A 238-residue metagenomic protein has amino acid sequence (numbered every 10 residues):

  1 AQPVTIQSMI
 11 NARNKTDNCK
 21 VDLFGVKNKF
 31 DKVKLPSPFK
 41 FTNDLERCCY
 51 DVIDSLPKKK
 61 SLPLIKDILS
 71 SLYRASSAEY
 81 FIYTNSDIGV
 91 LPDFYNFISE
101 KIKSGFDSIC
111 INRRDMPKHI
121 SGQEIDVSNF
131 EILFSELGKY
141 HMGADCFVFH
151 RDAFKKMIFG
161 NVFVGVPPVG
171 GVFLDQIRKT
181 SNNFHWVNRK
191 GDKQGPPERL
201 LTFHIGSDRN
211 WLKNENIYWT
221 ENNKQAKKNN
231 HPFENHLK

Functional and structural regions predicted by a protein language model:
A1-S8, A12, V33, G160-K238: C-terminal catalytic/acceptor-binding lobe
Q7, N11-F24, E79: Short loop->beta transition adjacent to catalytic acidic/histidine clusters or analogous donor-positioning motifs
K20-N28, D107-C110: Short, hydrophobic beta-strand segments that form beta-sheet elements in well-ordered domains
L23-E79: Active-site-proximal specificity loops/subdomain of glycosyltransferases
N28-K32, R47-C48, D87-G89, R114-P117 (+4 more regions): Short, solvent-exposed loop/turn segments at secondary-structure junctions
K58-S61, I68-L69, Y73, I88-D175: Conserved catalytic core of nucleotide-sugar-dependent glycosyltransferases
A78-V90: Short beta-strand-to-loop acidic/aromatic patch adjacent to the donor-nucleotide binding site
Y80, D107-S108, F184: Short, Asp-centered acidic motifs that coordinate Mg2+ and/or phosphate in catalytic or ligand-binding sites
